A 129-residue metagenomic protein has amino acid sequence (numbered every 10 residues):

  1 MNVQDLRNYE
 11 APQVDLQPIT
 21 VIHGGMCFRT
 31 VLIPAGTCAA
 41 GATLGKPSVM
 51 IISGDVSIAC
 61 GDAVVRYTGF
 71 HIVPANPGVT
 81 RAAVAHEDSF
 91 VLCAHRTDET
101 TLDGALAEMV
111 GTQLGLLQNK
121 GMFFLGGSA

Functional and structural regions predicted by a protein language model:
M1-T30, G61, K120-A129: A short, N-terminal "cap"/entry segment at the start of jelly-roll beta-barrel domains of the cupin/DSBH fold
G24-L44: Conserved short histidine dyad/triad with adjacent acidic residue
T37, H71, V79, E87-S89: Surface-exposed loop/turn positions
L44-G61: Glycine- and acidic-residue-biased ligand/ion/polar-headgroup-sensing regions
S57-R81: Short acidic-glycine-tyrosine-enriched beta hairpin
H86-A129: Double-stranded beta-helix
